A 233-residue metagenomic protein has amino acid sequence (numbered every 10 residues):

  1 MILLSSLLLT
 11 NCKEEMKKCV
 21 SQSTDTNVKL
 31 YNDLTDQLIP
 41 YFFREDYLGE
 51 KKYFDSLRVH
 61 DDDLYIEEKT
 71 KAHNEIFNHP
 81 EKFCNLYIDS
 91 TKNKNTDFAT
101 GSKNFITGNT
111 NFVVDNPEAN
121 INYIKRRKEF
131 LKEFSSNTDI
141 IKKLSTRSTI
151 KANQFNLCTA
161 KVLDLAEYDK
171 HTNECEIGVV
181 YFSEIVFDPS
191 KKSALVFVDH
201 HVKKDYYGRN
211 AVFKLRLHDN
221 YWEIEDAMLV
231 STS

Functional and structural regions predicted by a protein language model:
M1-T10: Sec-dependent bacterial lipoprotein signal peptides
K13-S193, V202, Y207: Flexible low-complexity loop/turn motifs enriched in small/helix-breaking residues
F182-V186, A211-H218: Hydrophobic/aromatic beta-strand elements that line small-molecule binding cavities or substrate pockets in beta-rich
F197-D199: Recurrent small/Gly-Pro-centered beta-turn motifs in extracellular repeat architectures
F213-T232: Short beta-strand edge/turn micro-motifs at domain boundaries
